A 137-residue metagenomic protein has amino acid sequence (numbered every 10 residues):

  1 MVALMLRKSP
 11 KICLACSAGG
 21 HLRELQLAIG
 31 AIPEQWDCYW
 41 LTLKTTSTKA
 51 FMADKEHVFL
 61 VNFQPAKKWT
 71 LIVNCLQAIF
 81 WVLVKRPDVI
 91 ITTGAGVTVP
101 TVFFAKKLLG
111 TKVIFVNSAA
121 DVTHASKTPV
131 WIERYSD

Functional and structural regions predicted by a protein language model:
V2-A18: Nucleotide-activated donor-dependent transferases that construct or modify glycoconjugates
K11, W36-W40, K112: Residues at the starts of beta-strands that form the adenosine-phosphate
C16-A18, W36-N74: Conserved nucleotide-sugar phosphate-binding/catalytic loop shared by glycosyltransferases and other
S17, G94-A95, V116-A120: Histidine-centered beta-alpha loop that forms part of the nucleotide-sugar donor binding/catalytic region in diverse
H21-I32, T45: Short amphipathic alpha-helix
A66-V89: An amphipathic, basic-hydrophobic alpha-helix
V89-L108: An aromatic- and histidine-rich active-site surface loop
T111-D137: Active-site-proximal region of nucleotide-activated glycan assembly enzymes, centered on histidine/acidic-rich loops
